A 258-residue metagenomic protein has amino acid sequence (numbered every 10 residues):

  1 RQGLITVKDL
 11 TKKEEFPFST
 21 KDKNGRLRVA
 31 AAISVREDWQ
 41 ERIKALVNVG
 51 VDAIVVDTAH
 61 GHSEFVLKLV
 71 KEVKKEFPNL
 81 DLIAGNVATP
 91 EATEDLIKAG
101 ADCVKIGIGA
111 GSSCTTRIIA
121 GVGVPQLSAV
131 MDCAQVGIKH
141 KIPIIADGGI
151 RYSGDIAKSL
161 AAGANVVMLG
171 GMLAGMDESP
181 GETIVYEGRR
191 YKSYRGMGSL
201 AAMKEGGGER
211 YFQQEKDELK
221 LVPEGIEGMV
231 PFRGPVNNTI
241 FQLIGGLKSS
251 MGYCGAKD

Functional and structural regions predicted by a protein language model:
Q2-T20, E37-R42, T58-L82, V87-K98 (+2 more regions): Active-site-adjacent beta->alpha loops and helix N-cap segments on the catalytic face of soluble alpha/beta enzymes
D22-A32, V73-A88, C103, V136-G148: Short beta-strand/loop segments at the ligand-binding rim of alpha/beta enzyme cores
R28-I54: Active-site beta->alpha loop and helix N-cap motifs at the rims of alpha/beta catalytic domains
A30, A101-A110, L169-G170: Non-cysteine beta-strand/loop elements that form the S-adenosyl-L-methionine
A32, A99, G121-A146, I150-K257: Alpha/beta catalytic cores of nucleotide-metabolism and tRNA/nucleoside-modifying enzymes
E41-V49, A88-I106, I150-N165: Catalytic cores of alpha/beta
D57-A59, G107-I108, G148, G170-G171: Short beta->alpha connector loops at strand-helix junctions that form conserved, small/polar/Pro-enriched
